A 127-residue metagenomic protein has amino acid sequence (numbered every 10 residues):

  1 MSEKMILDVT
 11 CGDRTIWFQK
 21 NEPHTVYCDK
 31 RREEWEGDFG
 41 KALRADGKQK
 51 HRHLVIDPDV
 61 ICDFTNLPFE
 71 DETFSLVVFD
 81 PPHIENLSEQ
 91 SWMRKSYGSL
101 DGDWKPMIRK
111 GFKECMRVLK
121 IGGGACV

Functional and structural regions predicted by a protein language model:
M1-V127: Class I S-adenosyl-L-methionine-dependent methyltransferase catalytic core
